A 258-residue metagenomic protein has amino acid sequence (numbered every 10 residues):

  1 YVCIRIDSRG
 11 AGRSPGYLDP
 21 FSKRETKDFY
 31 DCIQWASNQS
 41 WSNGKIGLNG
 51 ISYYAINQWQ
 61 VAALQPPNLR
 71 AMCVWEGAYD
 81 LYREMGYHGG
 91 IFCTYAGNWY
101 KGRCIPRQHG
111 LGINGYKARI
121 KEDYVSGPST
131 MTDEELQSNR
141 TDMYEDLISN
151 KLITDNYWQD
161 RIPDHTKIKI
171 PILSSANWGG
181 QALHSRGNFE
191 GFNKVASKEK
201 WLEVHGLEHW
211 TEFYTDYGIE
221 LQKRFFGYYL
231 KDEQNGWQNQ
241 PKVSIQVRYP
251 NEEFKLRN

Functional and structural regions predicted by a protein language model:
Y1-N38, G86-H88, C93: Cap/lid segment of the alpha/beta-hydrolase catalytic domain
S14, S52-A55, E76: Catalytic nucleophile serine of serine hydrolases, specifically the conserved "nucleophile elbow" pentapeptide
S40-Y53: Alpha/beta-hydrolase fold nucleophile elbow
N49, C73-E76, E203-H205: Alpha/beta-hydrolase-fold catalytic nucleophile elbow
N57-V61: Hydrolases whose catalytic domains are alpha/beta-hydrolase-1, hotdog thioesterase, or metallo-beta-lactamase-like
A63-K167: Accessory cap/linker subdomain of secreted extracellular hydrolases
P67-N68, D142-Y157, R161, K167-I170 (+3 more regions): Alpha/beta-hydrolase-fold serine-hydrolase catalytic core, especially in secreted/extracellular enzymes
